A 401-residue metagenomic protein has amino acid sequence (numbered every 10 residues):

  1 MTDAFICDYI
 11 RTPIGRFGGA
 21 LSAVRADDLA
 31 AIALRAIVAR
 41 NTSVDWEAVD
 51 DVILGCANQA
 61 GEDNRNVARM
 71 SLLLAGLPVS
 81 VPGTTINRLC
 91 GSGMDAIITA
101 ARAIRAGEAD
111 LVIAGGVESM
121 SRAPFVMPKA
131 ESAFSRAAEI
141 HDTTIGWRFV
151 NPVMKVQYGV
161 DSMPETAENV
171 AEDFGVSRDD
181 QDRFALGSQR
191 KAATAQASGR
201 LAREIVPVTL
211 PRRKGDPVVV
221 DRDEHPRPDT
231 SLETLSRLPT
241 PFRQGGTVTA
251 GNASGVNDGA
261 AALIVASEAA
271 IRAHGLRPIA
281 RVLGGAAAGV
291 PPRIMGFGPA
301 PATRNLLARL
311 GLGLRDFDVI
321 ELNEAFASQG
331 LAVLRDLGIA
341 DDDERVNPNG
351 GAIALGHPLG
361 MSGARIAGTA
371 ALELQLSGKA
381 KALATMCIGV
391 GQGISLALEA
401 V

Functional and structural regions predicted by a protein language model:
M1-A75, P82, T166-R178, S188 (+5 more regions): Conserved active-site "lid/cap" helical segment
M1-V24, A36, I145, V150 (+7 more regions): Condensing-enzyme catalytic core mediating Claisen C-C bond formation in acyl metabolism
R11-T12, A23, D27-I32, S43 (+3 more regions): N-terminal extracellular/periplasmic Venus flytrap/periplasmic-binding protein-like
V24, C56-V112, T144-W147, Q157-M163 (+4 more regions): Conserved catalytic cysteine-centered active-site region of acyl-thioester-dependent Claisen-condensing enzymes
W46-G55, P82-N87, V112-G116, D180-G187 (+5 more regions): Beta-strand segments within the central parallel beta-sheet cores of soluble alpha/beta enzyme folds
L111-N169: Flexible glycine-/small-residue-enriched beta->alpha junction loops that bind anionic phosphate/pyrophosphate groups
E168, E204, R212, L283-A354: Active-site pocket-lining segment
